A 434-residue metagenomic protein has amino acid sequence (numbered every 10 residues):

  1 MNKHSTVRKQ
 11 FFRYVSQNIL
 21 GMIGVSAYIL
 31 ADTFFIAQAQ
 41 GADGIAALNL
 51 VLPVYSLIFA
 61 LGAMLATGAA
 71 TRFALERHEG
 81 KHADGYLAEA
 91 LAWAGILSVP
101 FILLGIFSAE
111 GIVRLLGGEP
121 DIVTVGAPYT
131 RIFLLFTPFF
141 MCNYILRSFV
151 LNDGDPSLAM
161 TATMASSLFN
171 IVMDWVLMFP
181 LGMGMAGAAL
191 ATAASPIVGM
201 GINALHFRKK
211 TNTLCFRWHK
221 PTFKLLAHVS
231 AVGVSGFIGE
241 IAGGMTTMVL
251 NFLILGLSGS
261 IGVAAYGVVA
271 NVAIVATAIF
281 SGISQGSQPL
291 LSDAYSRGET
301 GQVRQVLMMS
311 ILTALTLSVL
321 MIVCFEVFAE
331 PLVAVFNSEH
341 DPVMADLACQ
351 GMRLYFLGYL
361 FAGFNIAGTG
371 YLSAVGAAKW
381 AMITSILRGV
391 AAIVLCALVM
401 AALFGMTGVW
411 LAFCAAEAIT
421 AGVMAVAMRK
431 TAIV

Functional and structural regions predicted by a protein language model:
M1-I19, F73-F136, P180-V234, L291-G358 (+1 more regions): Short alpha-helical transmembrane segments in multi-pass integral membrane proteins
K3-Q40, P53-G68, R72, G95-I102 (+4 more regions): N-terminal transmembrane alpha-helices
R13-D32, I132, S166, S195-G199 (+4 more regions): Transmembrane helical elements of multi-pass membrane transporters/channels
I19, A27-A46, V113-P120, V176-M183 (+4 more regions): Helix-terminus/linker motif at the lipid-water interface of multi-pass membrane proteins
G24-V25, G62-A63, F101, P138-F140 (+7 more regions): Alpha-helical transmembrane segments of multi-pass membrane transport proteins
L30-F34, L103, G111, I145-F149 (+7 more regions): Alpha-helical transmembrane segments of multipass membrane proteins
I45-L103, F140-L158, A265-V323, V327-A329 (+1 more regions): Small-residue-rich hydrophobic transmembrane alpha-helices
A66, I132-L151, A162-N170, A188-N203 (+4 more regions): Short runs within selected transmembrane alpha-helices of multi-pass transporters and secretion channels
